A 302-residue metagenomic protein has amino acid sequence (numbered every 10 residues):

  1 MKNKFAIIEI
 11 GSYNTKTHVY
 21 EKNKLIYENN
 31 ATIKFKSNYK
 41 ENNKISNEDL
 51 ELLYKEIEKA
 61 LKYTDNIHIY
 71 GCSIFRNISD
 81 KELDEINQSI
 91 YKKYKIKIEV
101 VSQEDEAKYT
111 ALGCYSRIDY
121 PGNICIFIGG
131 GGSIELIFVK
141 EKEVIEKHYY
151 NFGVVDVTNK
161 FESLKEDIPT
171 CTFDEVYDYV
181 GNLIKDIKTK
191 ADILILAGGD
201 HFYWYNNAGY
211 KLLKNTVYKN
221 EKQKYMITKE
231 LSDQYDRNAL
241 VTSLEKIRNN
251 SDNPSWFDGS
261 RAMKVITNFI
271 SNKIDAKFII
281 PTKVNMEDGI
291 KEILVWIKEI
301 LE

Functional and structural regions predicted by a protein language model:
M1-L25: N-terminal basic/disordered segments at the start of proteins
K4, N123-I124: The start of beta-strands in P-loop NTPase/AAA+ ATPase cores
I8-N14, I126-I134, A197-D200: A short acidic Gly-Thr/Ser loop motif
V19, K34, N38-E56, I74-D80 (+4 more regions): Helical "lid/coupling" subdomains associated with nucleotide-phosphate turnover
L25-K34: Conserved ATP-binding subdomain of kinase catalytic cores across diverse folds
L61-Y63: Signal peptide-proximal N-terminal region of secreted/periplasmic/extracellular or secretory-lumen proteins
